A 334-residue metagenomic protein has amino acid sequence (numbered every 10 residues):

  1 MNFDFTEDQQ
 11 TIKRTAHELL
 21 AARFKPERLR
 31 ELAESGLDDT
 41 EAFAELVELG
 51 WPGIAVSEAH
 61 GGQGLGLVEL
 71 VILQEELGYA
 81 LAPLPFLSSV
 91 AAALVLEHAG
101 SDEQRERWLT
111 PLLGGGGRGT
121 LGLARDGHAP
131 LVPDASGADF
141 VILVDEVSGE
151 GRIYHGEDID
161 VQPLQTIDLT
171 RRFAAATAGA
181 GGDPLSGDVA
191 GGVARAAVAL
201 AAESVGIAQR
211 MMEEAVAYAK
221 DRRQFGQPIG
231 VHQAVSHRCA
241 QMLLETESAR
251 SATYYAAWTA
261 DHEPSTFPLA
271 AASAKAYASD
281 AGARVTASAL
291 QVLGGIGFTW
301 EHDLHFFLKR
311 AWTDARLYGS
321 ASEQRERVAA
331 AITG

Functional and structural regions predicted by a protein language model:
M1-A80, D102-E103, G115, A194-G334: Alpha-helical interface subdomain recognition
F5, F86, V161, L185-S186 (+2 more regions): Short clusters of hydrophobic/aromatic residues that line enzyme substrate/ligand-binding pockets
A80-S88: Short, flexible active-site-proximal loops enriched in glycine and acidic residues
A82, L94, D102-E213, A217: FAD-binding core of flavoproteins
A91-G100, A330: Helix-loop "lid/cap" segments that line or gate small-molecule binding pockets
